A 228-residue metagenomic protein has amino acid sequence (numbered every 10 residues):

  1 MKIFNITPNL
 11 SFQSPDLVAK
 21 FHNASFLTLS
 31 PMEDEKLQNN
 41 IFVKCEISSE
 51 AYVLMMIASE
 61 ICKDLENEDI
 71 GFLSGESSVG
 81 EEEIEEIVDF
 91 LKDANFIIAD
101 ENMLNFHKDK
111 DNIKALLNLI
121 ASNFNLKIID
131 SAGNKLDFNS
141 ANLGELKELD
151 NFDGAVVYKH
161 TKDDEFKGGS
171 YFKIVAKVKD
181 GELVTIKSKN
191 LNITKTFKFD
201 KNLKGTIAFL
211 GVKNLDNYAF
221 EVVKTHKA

Functional and structural regions predicted by a protein language model:
M1, K92-D93: A short, charged/proline- and glycine-enriched loop that marks the coil->beta-strand transition at the N-terminal
M1-Q38, F106-A228: A cross-kingdom feature strongest in bacterial/archaeal respiratory oxidoreductases
L10, E46-E50, N102: Short beta->alpha junction loops/turns
S14, E81-E85, E101, D130-A132: Extracytosolic ligand-binding ectodomains
K36-K92: Long, well-ordered, tryptophan-enriched scaffold segments
D93-A94, N123: Structured helix-beta-strand junction loops
A94, I98-E101: Extended, domain-scale alpha-helical bundle/helix-rich regions
